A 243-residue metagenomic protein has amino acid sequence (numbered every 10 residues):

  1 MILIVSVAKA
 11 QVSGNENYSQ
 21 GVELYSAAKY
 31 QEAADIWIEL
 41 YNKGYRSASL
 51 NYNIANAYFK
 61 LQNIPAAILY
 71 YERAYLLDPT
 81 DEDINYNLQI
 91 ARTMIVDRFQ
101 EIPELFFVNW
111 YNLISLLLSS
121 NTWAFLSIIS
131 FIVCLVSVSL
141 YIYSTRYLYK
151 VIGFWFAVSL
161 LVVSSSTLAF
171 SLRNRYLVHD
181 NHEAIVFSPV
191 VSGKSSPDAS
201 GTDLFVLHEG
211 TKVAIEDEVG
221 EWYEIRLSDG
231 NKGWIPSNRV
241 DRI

Functional and structural regions predicted by a protein language model:
G14-N15, Q31, A48-S49, E82: Helix-start (N-cap) detector for alpha-helical repeat units in TPR-like alpha-solenoids, especially tetratricopeptide
I64, V151-S188, S195-T202, A214 (+1 more regions): Boundary regions of SH3-family modules and the immediately adjacent low-complexity/disordered segments in eukaryotic
Q100-I142: Membrane-embedded alpha-helical segments of integral membrane proteins
G201-V219: Conserved beta-strand/loop element in small beta-rich adapter and peptidoglycan-binding domains
